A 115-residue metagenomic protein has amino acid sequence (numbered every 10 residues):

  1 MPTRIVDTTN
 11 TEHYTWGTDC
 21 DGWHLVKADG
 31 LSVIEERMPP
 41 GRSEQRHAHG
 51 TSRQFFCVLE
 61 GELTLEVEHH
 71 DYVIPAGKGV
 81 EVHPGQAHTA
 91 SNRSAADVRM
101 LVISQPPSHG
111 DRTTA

Functional and structural regions predicted by a protein language model:
M1-S32, Q45, D111-A115: A short, N-terminal "cap"/entry segment at the start of jelly-roll beta-barrel domains of the cupin/DSBH fold
G30, G50-T51: Short, small/polar residue-rich loop motifs at catalytic or cofactor-binding pockets
I34-H49: Conserved short histidine dyad/triad with adjacent acidic residue
H49-G50, R93: Conserved catalytic-core motifs of eukaryotic protein kinase domains, centered on the activation segment
T51-R53, C57-L63, E68: Glycine- and acidic-residue-biased ligand/ion/polar-headgroup-sensing regions
E62-T64, D71, A87, D97: Structural motif
H69-P84: Short acidic-glycine-tyrosine-enriched beta hairpin
P84-G110: Ligand-binding loop in jelly-roll beta-barrel domains
